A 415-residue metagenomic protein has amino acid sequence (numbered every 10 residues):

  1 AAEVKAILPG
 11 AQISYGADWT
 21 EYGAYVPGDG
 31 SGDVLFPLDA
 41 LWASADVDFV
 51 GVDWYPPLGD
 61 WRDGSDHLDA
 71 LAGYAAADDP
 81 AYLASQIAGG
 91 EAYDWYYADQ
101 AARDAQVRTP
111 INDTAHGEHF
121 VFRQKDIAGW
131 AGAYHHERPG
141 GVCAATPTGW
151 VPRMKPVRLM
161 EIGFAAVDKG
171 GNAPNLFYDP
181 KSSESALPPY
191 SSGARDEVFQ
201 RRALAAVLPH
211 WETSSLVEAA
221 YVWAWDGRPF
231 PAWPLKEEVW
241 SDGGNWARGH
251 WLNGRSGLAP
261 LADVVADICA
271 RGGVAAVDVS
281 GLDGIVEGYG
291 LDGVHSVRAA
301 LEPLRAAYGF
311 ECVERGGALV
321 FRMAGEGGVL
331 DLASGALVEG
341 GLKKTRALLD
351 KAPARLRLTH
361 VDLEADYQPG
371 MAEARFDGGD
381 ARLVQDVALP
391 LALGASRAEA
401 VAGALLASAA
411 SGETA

Functional and structural regions predicted by a protein language model:
A1-A2, A128, L187-F199, Y289-L291: The substrate-binding groove and active-site-proximal loops of carbohydrate-active enzymes, especially glycoside
A1-Y178: Noncatalytic carbohydrate-binding groove/subsite architecture in carbohydrate-active enzymes
E3-G10, D53, A165, A206 (+5 more regions): Structured segments of extracytoplasmic/periplasmic soluble domains in secreted or envelope-associated proteins
D18-G23, I162-A165, A224-P231, G325-G328 (+1 more regions): Short, internal active-site loops enriched in acidic
D29-G30, D66-H67, A173-F177, L235-S241 (+2 more regions): Short secondary-structure boundary/capping segments
R62-D63, K169-N172, A232-P234, Y367-A372: Short conserved micro-motifs at the rims of enzyme active sites and ligand-binding pockets
K169-D263: Aromatic-rich peripheral "rim/lid" segments of glycoside hydrolase catalytic domains that contact and position glycan
G249-A415: C-terminal extracytoplasmic interaction modules
